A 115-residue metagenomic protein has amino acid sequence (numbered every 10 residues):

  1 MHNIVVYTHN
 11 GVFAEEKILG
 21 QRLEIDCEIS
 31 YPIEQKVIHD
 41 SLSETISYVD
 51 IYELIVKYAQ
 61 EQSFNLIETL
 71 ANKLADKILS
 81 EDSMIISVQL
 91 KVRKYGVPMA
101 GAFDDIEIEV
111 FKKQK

Functional and structural regions predicted by a protein language model:
M1-K115: N-terminal, polar/charged subdomain of small-to-medium soluble alpha/beta proteins
